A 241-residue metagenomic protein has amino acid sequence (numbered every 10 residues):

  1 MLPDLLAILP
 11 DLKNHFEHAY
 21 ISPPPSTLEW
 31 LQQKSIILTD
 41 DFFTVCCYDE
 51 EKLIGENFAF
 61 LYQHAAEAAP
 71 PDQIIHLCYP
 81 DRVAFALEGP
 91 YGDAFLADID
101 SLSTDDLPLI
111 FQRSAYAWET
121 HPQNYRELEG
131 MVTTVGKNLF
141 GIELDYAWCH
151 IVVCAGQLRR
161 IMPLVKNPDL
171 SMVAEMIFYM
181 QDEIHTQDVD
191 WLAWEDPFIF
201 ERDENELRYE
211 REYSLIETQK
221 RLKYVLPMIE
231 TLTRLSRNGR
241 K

Functional and structural regions predicted by a protein language model:
M1-E17, S26-W30: Short, well-formed alpha-helical segments that are part of the catalytic scaffolds of diverse glycosyltransferases
P23-D72: Active-site-proximal specificity loops/subdomain of glycosyltransferases
P71-F85: Short beta-strand-to-loop acidic/aromatic patch adjacent to the donor-nucleotide binding site
R82-W118: Conserved donor-nucleotide/metal-binding helix-loop-beta segment in metal-dependent transferases, i.e., the alpha-helix
S103-Y146: Short, flexible, basic/aromatic active-site loop/helix in glycosyltransferases
F111, P122, Y146-W148, V152-V153 (+1 more regions): A conserved catalytic-core signature of glycosyltransferases
V132, Y146-M162: Conserved nucleotide-sugar donor-binding and metal-coordinating catalytic region shared by glycosyltransferases
L170-K241: C-terminal catalytic/acceptor-binding lobe
